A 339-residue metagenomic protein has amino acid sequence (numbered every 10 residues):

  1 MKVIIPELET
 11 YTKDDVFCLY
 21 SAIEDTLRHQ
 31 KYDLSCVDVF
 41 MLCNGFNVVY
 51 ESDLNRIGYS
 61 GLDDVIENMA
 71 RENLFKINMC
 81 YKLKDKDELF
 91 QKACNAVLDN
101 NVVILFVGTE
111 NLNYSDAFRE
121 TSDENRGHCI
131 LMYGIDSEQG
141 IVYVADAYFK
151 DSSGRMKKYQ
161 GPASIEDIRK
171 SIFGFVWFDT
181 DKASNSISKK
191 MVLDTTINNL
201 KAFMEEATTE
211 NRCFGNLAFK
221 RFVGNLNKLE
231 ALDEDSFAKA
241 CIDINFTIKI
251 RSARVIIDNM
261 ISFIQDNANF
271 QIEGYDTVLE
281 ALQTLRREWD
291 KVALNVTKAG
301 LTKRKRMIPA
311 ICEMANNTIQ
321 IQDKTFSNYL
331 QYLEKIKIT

Functional and structural regions predicted by a protein language model:
M1-K86, K189: Cysteine-nucleophile protease catalytic domains, especially the papain-like/related folds used in DUB/UBL proteases
T10-D14, E120, N245-I248, A310: Conserved aromatic-histidine-acidic binding/catalytic patches
A22, V65, M69, E88 (+6 more regions): Exposed alpha-helical structural elements
T26-K31, M69-N73, A93-V97, I264 (+3 more regions): Hydrophobic, Leu/Ile/Phe/Ala-enriched alpha-helical segments that form helix-helix packing faces
Q30-S52, K86-Q139: Active-site-adjacent substructure of cysteine-protease-like catalytic cores
G61-N111, N185-E205: Predominantly the structural core of cysteine protease catalytic domains
D136-S252, F263: Noncatalytic regulatory segments and standalone regulatory/sensor domains
I248-T339: Charged, long alpha-helical assembly modules
